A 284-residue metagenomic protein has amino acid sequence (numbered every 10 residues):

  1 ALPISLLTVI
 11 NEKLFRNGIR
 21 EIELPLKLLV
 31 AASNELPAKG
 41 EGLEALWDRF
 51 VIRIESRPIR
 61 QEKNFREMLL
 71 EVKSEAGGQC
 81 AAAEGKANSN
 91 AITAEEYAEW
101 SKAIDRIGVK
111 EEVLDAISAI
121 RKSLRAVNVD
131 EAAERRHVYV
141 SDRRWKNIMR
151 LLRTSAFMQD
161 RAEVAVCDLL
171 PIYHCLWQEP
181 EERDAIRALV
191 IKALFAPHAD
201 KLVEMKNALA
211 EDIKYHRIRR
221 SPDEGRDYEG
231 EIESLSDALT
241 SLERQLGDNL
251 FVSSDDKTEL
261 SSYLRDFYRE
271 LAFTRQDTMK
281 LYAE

Functional and structural regions predicted by a protein language model:
A1, T8-A91, S101: Canonical AAA+ ATPase core
P3, P25, A38-L46, Q61-F65 (+11 more regions): Helical mechanochemical/support elements of P-loop NTPase systems and associated helical scaffolds
L6, F50, I117, L152: Conserved RecA-like P-loop NTPase ATPase core
A32-L36, I54-R57, E95-I107, V129-V138 (+1 more regions): Short hinge/gating elements
L69, I117, R121, I172-Y173: Short alpha-helical scaffolding segments that buttress acidic/His motifs in well-ordered protein cores
K73, G78, A82-G85, S89-N90 (+4 more regions): Extended, largely alpha-helical regulatory/partner-binding modules appended to the mid-to-C-terminal parts
R106-G108, S123-P197: C-terminal helical "lid" subdomain and adjoining coupling/linker elements of P-loop NTPases
E182-E284: Terminal-proximal interaction/regulatory segments of ATP-powered molecular machines
